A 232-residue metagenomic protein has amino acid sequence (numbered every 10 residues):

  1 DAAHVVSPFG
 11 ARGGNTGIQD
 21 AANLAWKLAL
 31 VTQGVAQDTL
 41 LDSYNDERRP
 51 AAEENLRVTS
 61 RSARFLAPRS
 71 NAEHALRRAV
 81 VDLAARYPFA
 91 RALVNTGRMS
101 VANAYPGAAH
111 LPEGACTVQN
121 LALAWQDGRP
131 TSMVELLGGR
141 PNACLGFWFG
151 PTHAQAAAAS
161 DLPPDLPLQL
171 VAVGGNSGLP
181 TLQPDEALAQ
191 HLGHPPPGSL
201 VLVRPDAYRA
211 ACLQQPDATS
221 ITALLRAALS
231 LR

Functional and structural regions predicted by a protein language model:
D1-S7, A11, V118-A122, A187: N-terminal hydrophobic or amphipathic segments with adjacent small-residue motifs that include Sec signal peptides
A2-D42, R49: Active-site-proximal cofactor/substrate-binding loop regions of enzyme domains
L30-R232: Helical substrate-recognition/capping region of FAD-dependent monooxygenase/halogenase enzymes
